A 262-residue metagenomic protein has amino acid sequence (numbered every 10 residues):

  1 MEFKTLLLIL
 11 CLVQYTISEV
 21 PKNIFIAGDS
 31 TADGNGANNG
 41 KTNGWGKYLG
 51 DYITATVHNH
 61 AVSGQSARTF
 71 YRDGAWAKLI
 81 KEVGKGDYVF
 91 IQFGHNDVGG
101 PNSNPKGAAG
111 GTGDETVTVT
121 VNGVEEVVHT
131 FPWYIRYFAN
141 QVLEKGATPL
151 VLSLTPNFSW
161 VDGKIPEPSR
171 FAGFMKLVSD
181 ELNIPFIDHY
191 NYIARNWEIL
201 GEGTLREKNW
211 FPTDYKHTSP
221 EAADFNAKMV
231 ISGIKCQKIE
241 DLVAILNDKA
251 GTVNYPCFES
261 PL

Functional and structural regions predicted by a protein language model:
M1-S18: Fungal secretory targeting signals
I17-V62, A77-V89, P105-T112: Serine-esterase "nucleophile elbow" of acetyl-processing enzymes
G28, G44, A61-G64, G94 (+2 more regions): Glycine-centered flexibility sites
S30, S63-Q65, T155, Y192: Short, solvent-exposed coil/turn elements at secondary-structure transition points
G36-G40, F70-R72, V161-P166: Short, solvent-exposed loop/turn segments at secondary-structure boundaries
A67-K78: N-terminal post-signal-peptidase region of extra-cytosolic proteins
K78-P220, D224, K228-N247: Alpha-helical cap/lid subdomain in secreted, periplasmic, or secretory-pathway luminal O-acyl-processing enzymes
L246-L262: A short, charged, Gly/Pro-tolerant segment at domain boundaries
